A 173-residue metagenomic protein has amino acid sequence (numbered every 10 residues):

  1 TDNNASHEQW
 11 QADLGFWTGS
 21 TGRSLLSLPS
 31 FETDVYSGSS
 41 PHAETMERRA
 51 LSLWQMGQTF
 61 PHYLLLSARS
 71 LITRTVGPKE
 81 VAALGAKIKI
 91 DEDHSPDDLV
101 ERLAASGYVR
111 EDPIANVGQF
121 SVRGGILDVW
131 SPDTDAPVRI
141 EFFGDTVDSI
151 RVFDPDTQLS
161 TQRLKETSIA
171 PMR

Functional and structural regions predicted by a protein language model:
T1-R173: ASCE RecA-like P-loop NTPase motor cores that couple ATP hydrolysis to mechanical translocation on nucleic acids
